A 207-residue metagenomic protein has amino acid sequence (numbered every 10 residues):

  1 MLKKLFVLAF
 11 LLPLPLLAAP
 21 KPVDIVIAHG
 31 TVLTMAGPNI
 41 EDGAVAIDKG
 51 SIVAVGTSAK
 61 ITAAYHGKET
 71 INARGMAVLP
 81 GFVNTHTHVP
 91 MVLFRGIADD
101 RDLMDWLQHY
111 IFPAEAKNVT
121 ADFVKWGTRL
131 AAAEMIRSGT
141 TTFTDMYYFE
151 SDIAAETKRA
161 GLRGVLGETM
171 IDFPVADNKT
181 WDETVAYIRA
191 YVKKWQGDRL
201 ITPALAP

Functional and structural regions predicted by a protein language model:
L2-L8: Sec-dependent signal peptide recognition, specifically the positively charged N-region followed immediately by
A9-A18: Hydrophobic h-region of N-terminal signal peptides that target proteins for export in Gram-negative bacteria
A19, D152-P207: Metal-coordinating catalytic core of metallo-dependent amide/deamination hydrolases
A19-V23, V32, A36-L79: Histidine-rich, glycine-flanked metal-binding segment
P22-H29, A63-W106, R129-R137: Replace "His-x-His-based motif
G30, V45, G50, G75 (+5 more regions): Divalent metal-coordination and catalytic microenvironments
L93-W126, R163-V185: Active-site gating loops and adjacent loop-to-helix segments of metal-dependent hydrolytic enzymes
L107-I111, E115-A116, W126-R129, A133-E134 (+2 more regions): Active-site gating/metal-coordination segments in enzymes
